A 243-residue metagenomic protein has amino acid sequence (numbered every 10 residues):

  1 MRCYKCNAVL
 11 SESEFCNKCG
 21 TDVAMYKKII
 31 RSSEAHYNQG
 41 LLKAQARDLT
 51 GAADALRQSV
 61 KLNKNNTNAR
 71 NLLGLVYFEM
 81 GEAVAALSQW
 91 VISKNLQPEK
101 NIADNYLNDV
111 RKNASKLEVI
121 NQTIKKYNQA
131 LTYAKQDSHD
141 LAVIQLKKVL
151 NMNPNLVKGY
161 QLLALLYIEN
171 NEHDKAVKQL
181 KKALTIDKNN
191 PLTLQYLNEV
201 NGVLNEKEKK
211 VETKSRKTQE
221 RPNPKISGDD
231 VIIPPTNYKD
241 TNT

Functional and structural regions predicted by a protein language model:
G20-I29: Short Cys/His-rich micro-motifs in 6-15 aa windows
A24, V60-K61, I92-N95, L150-N151 (+1 more regions): Conserved structural position within tetratricopeptide repeats
I30-E34, T67-N68, N101-I102, T123 (+2 more regions): Helix-start (N-cap) detector for alpha-helical repeat units in TPR-like alpha-solenoids, especially tetratricopeptide
